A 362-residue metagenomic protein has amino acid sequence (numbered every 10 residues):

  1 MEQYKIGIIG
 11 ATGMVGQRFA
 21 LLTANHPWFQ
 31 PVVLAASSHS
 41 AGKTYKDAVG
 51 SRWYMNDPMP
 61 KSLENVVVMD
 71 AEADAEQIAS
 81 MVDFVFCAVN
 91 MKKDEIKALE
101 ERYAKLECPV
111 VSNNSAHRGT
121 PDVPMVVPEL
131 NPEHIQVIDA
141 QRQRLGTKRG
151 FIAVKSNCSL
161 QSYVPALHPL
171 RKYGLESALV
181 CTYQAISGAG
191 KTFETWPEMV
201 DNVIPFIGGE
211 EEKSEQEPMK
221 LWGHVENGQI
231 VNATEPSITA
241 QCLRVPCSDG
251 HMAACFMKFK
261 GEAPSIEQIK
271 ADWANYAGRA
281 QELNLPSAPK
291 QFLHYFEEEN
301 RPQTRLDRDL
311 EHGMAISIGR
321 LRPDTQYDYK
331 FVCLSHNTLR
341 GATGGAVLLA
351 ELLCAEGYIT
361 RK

Functional and structural regions predicted by a protein language model:
M1-P205, S237, L321, V347-K362: N-terminal Rossmann-like NAD(P) cofactor-binding subdomain of oxidoreductases, focused on the glycine-rich
K5, M14, W28-A79, L179-T182 (+1 more regions): C-terminal substrate-binding/catalytic lobe of Rossmann-fold NAD(P)-dependent oxidoreductases
M91, F259-G261, N337: Non-catalytic surface loops within mature trypsin-like serine protease
E95, S162, S265, G341-A342: Secondary-structure boundary/capping motif
L310-K362: NAD(P)-dependent Rossmann-like dehydrogenase/reductase catalytic/cofactor-binding core
